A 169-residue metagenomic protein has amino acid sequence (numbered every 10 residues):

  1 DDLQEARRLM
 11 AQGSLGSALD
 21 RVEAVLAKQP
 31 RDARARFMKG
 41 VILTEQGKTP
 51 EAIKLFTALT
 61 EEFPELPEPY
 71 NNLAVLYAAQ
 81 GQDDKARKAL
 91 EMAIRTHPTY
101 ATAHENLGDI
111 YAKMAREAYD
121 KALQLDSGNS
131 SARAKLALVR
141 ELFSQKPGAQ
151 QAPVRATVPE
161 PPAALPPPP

Functional and structural regions predicted by a protein language model:
D1-R31, V41, E45: Alpha-helical segment of the N-proximal tetratricopeptide repeat
M10, L43-T44, E61, N71 (+3 more regions): Position-specific recognition of the canonical hydrophobic site in helix A of tetratricopeptide repeat
A33-R34, P67-E68, A101-T102, S130: Helix-start (N-cap) detector for alpha-helical repeat units in TPR-like alpha-solenoids, especially tetratricopeptide
